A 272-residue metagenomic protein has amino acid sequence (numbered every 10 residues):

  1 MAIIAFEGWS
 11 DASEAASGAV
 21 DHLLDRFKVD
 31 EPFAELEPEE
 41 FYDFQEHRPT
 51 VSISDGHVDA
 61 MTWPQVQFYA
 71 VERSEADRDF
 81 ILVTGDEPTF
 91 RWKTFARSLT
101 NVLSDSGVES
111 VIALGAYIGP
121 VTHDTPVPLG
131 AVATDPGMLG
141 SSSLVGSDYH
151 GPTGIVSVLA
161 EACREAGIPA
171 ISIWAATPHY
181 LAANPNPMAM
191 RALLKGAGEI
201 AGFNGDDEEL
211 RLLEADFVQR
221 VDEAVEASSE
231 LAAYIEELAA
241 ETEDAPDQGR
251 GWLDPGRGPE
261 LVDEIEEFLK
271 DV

Functional and structural regions predicted by a protein language model:
M1-G85: N-terminal short beta-loop-beta anion/metal-coordinating cradle
I4-A5, T84-G85, A113-G115, W174-A176: Short beta-strand segments
F6-S10, L82-W92, S142-H150, H179-N184: Flexible, glycine/proline-enriched loop segments at strand-loop-helix junctions that form or flank small-ligand binding
E14-G18, F90, T94, S98 (+6 more regions): Conserved active-site and cofactor/substrate-binding residues in soluble primary-metabolism enzymes
R78, G85-G137, L159: Internal, conserved structured core segments that host functional sites
P120-I200, N204, V221: Catalytic cores of processing enzymes, dominated by hydrolases/peptidases, characterized by acidic/His-rich
L181-V272: A conserved C-terminal secondary-structure "cap"
